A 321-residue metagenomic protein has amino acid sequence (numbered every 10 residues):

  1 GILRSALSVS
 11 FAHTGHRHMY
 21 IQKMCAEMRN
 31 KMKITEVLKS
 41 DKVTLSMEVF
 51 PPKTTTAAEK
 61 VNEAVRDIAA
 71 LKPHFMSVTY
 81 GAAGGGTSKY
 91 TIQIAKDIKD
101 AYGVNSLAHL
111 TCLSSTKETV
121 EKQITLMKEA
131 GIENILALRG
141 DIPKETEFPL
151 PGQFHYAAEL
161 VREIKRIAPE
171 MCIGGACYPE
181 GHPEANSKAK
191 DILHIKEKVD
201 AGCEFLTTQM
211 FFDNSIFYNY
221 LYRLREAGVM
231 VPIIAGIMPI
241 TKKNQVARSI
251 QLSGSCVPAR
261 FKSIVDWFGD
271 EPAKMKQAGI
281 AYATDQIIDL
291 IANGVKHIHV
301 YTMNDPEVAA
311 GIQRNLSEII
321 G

Functional and structural regions predicted by a protein language model:
R29, I34-T35, A58-D67, A83-V104: Glycine-rich, positively charged N-terminal anion/phosphate-binding segment
R29-M47, G321: N-terminal amphipathic alpha-helix/helix-capping segment at the start of soluble metabolic enzymes
S46-K60, S106-E118, G174-K190, F268-A281: Active-site mouth loops of central-metabolism enzymes
E48, M76, M127, K198 (+3 more regions): Conserved, mostly hydrophobic/aromatic
V49-P52, T79-A83, H109-S115, G140-D141 (+4 more regions): Active-site beta-loop-alpha junctions enriched in small/polar residues
P52, H74-I94, D141-G152, E204-F217 (+1 more regions): Glycine-rich, proline-tolerant flexible connector loops at the mouths of alpha/beta enzymes
K117-L126, L193, N219-Y222, K242-Q245 (+1 more regions): Catalytic cores of alpha/beta
P151-Y178, E226-I280, D285, L316-G321: Active-site pocket-lining/capping segments in soluble small-molecule metabolic enzymes
